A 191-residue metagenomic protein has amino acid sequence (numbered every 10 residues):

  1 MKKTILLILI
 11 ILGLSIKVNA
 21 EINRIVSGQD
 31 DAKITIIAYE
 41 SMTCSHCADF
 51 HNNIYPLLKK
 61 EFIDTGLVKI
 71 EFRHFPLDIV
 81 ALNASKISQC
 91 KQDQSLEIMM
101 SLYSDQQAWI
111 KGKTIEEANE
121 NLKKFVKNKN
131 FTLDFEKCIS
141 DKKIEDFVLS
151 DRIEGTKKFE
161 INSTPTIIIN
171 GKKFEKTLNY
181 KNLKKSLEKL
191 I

Functional and structural regions predicted by a protein language model:
M1-L82, K127, I144-F159, E188-I191: Extracytoplasmic thiol/disulfide redox context detector
P76-S163, I168-K181, K185-I191: Cysteine-centric redox/oxidoreductase cores and disulfide-bonded domains
